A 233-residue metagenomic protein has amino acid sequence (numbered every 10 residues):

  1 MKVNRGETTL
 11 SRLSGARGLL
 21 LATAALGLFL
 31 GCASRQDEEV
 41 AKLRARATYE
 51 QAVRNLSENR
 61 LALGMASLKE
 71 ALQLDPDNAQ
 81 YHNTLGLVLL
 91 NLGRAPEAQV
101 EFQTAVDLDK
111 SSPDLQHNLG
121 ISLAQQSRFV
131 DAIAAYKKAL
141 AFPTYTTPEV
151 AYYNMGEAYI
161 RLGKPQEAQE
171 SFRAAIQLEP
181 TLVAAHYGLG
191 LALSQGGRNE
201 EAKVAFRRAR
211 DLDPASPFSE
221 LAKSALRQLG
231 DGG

Functional and structural regions predicted by a protein language model:
C32-A45, S194-G233: Terminal, low-structured helical/coil segments at or just beyond the last alpha-helical repeat
V40, L74, L108, F142-T144 (+2 more regions): Structural marker of alpha-solenoid helical repeat scaffolds
R44, N78, S112, T146-P148 (+2 more regions): Residue-level recognition of tetratricopeptide repeat
T84-L87, N118, N154, G188 (+1 more regions): Canonical tetratricopeptide repeat
